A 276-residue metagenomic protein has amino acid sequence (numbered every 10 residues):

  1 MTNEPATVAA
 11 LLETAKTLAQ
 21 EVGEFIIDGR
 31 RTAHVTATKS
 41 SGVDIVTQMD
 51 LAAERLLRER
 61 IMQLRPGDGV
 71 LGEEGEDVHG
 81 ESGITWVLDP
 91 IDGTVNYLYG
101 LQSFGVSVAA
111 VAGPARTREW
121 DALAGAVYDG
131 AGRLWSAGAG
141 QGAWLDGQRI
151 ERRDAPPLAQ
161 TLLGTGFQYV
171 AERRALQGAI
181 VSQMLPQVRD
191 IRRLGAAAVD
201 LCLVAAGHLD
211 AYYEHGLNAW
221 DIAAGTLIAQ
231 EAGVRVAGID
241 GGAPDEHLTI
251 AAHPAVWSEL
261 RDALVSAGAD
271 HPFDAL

Functional and structural regions predicted by a protein language model:
M1-I91, D262, A275-L276: N-terminal subdomain of lithium-sensitive/metallo-dependent phosphomonoesterases centered on the IMPase/IPPase/PAP
I26, D50, I61, T94 (+6 more regions): Residue-level signal for inorganic ion chemistry
T32-A33, A137-Q141, P244: A short, compositionally biased
G42, A131, A243-E246: Short acidic/glycine-enriched loop/turn segments that link adjacent beta-strands
D50, E54, E73, D89-D92 (+5 more regions): Acidic active-site catalytic centers that drive phospho-/nucleotidyl reactions and related ester hydrolyses
G80-W144, A159: DPxDG-like acidic metal-binding loop motif
L145-R149: A structural micro-motif at secondary-structure boundaries
E151-L276: An extended, acidic
